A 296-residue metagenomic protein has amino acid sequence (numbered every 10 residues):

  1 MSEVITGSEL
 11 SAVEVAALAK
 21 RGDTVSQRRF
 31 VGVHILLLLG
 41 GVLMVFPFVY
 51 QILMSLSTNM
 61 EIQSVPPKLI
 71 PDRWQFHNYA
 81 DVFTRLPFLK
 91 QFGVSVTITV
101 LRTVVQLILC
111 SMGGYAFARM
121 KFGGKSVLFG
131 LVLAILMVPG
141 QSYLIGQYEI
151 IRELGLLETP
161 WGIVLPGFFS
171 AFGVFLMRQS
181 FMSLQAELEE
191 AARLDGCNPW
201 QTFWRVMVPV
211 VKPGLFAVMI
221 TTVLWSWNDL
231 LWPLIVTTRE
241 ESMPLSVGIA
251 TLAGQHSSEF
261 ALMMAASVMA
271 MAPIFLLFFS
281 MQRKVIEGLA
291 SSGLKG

Functional and structural regions predicted by a protein language model:
S2-G296: A hydrophobic, multi-pass inner-membrane permease signature
